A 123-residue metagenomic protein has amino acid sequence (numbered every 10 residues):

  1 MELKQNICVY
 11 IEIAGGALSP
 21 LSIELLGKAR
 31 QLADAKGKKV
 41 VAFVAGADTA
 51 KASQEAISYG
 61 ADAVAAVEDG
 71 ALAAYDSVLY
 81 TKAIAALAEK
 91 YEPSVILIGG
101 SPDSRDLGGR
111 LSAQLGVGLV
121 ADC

Functional and structural regions predicted by a protein language model:
M1-C123: N-terminal glycine-rich FAD/FM-binding segment characteristic of electron-transfer flavoproteins
